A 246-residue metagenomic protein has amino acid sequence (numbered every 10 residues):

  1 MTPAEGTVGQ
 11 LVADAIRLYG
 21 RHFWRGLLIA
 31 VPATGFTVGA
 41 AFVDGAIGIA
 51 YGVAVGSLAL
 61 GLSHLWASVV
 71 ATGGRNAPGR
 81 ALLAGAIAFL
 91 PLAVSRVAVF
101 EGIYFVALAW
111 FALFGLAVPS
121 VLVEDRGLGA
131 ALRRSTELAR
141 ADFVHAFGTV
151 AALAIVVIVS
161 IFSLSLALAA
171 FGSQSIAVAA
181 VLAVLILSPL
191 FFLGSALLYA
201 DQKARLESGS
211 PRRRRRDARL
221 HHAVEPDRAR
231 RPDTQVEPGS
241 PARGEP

Functional and structural regions predicted by a protein language model:
M1-P246: Hydrophobic alpha-helical membrane segments
